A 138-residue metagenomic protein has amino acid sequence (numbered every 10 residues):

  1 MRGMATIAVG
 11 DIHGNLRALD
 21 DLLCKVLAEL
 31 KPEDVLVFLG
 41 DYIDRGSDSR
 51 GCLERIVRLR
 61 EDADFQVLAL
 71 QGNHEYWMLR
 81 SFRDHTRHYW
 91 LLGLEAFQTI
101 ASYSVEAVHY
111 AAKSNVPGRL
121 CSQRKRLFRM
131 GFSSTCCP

Functional and structural regions predicted by a protein language model:
M1-R55: N-terminal active-site segment of His-dependent metallophosphoesterases
P32, R45-P138: Active-site neighborhood of divalent metal-dependent phosphoester bond hydrolases
